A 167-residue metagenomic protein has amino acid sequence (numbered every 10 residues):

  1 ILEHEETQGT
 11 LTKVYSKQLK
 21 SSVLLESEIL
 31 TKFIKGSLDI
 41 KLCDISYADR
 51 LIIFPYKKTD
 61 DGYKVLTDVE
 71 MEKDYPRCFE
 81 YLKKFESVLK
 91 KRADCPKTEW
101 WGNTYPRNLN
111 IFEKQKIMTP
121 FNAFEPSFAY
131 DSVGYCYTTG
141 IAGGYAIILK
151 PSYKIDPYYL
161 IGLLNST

Functional and structural regions predicted by a protein language model:
I1-T167: Polybasic, glycine- and aromatic-enriched phosphate-binding surface used to engage nucleic acids
